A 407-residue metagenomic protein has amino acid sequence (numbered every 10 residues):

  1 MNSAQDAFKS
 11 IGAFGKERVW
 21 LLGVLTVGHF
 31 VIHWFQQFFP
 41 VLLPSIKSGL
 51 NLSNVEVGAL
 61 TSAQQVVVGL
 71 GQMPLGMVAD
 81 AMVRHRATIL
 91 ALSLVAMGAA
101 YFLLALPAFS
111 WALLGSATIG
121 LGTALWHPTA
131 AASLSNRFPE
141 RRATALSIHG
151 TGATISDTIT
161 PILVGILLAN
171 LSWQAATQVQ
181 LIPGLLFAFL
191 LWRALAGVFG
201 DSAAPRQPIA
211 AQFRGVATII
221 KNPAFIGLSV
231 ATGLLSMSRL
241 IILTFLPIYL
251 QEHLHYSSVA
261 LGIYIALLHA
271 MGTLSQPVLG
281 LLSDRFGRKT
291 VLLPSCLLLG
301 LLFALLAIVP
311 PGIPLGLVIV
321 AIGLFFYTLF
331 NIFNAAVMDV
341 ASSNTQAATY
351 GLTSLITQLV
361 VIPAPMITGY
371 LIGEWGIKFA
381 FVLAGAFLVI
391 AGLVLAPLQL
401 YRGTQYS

Functional and structural regions predicted by a protein language model:
N2-K16, V198-L228: Juxtamembrane intracellular "pre-TM" segments in multi-pass secondary transporters
F39-P40, A224-T273: Extracytoplasmic gate region of multi-pass secondary transporters
I46-K47, V78-A79, L163-L171, L250-Q251 (+2 more regions): Interfacial helix-cap and linker-helix signal at transmembrane-aqueous boundaries of multi-pass secondary transporters
S62-M77, A266-V278: Central cavity-lining transmembrane alpha-helices of secondary-active solute carriers, predominantly the Major
L70-A108, S283-K289: Conserved MFS/SLC helix-loop-helix module at the cytosolic interface between two early adjacent transmembrane helices
G115-A153: Cytoplasmic helix-loop-helix junction between adjacent transmembrane helices in 12-TM secondary transporters
H149-G197: Helix-loop-helix hairpin linking two adjacent transmembrane segments in secondary transporters
R288-A336: C-terminal transmembrane helical hairpin of 12-TM major facilitator-type secondary transporters
